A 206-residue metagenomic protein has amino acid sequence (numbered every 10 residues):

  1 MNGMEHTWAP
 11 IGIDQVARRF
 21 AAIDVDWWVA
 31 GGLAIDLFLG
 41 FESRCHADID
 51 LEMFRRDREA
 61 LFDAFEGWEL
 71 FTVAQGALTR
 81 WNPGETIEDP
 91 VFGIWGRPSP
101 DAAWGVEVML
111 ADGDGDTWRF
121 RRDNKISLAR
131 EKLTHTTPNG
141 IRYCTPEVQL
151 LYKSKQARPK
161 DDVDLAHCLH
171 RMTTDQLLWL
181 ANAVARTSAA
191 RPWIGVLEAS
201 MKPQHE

Functional and structural regions predicted by a protein language model:
M1-E206: Compositionally biased terminal segments of proteins
